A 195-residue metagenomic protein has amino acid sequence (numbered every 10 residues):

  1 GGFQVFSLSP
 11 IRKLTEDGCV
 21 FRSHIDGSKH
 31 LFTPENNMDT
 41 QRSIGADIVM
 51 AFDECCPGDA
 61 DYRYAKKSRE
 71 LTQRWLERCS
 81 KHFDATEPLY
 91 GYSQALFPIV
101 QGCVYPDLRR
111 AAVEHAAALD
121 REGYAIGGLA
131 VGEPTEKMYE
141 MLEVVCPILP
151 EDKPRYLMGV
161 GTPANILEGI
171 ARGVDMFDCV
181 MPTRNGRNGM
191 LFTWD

Functional and structural regions predicted by a protein language model:
G1-L89: Non-catalytic, usually N-terminal nucleic-acid engagement modules in DNA/RNA processing proteins
E70-Q73, H82, T86, G91-D195: Glycine-rich phosphate/ribose-binding loops and adjacent secondary-structure elements that form binding surfaces
